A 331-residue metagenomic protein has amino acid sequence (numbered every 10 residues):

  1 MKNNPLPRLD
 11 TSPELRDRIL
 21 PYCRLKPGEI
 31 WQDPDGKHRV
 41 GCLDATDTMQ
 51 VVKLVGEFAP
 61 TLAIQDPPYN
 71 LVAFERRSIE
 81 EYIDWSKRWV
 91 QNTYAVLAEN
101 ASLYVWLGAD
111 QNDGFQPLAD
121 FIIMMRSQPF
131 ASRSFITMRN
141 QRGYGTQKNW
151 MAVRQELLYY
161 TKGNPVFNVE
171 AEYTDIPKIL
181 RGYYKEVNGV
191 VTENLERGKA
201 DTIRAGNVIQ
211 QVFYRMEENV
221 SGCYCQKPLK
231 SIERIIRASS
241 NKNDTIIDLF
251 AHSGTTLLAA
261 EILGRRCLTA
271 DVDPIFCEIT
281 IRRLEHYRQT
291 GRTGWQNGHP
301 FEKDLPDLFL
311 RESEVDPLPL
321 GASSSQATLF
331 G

Functional and structural regions predicted by a protein language model:
M1-T11, L15-A270, P274-E278, L329-F330: Core catalytic lobe of class I
P21-K53, I281-S323: S-adenosyl-L-methionine
A322-G331: Long, low-complexity, intrinsically disordered segments
